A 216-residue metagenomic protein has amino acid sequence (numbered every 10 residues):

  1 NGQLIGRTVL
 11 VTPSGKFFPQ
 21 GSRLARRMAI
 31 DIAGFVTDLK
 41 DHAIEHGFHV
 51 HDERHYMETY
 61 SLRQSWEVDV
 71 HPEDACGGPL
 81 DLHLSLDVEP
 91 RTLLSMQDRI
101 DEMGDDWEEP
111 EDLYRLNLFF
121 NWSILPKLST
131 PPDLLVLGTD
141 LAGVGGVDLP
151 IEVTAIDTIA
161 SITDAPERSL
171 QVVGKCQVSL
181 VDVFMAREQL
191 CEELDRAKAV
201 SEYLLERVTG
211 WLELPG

Functional and structural regions predicted by a protein language model:
N1-A25: N-terminal amphipathic/basic-hydrophobic helices that include classical n-h-c signal peptides and signal-anchor
F18-Y56: Short, extreme N-terminal leader segments that mark the start of a protein/domain
A29-T37, C76-L80, K127-L135, F184-C191: Ordered, soluble secondary-structure elements with a strong preference for glycine-centered loop motifs and nearby
H46-D105: N-terminal interaction modules that seed assembly of large macromolecular complexes
S65-D69, P79-H83, L113-F119, S169-V173: Broad gene-expression machinery/nucleic-acid interaction feature
P72-D74, L86-T92, F120-P126, C176-D182: Beta-strand elements of well-folded, non-transmembrane domains
R91-E167: Short, internal acidic amphipathic alpha-helical interface segments that mediate docking to partner proteins
P132, V136-G216: Glycine-rich, aromatic-bearing surface loops/beta-hairpins
